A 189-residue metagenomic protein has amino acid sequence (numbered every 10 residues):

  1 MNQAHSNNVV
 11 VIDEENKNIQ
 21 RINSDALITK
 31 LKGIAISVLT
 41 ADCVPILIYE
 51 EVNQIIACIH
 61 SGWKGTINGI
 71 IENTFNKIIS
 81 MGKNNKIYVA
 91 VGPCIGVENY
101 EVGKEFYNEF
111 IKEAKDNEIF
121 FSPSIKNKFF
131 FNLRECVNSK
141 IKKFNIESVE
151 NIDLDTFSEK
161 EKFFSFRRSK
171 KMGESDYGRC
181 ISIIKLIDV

Functional and structural regions predicted by a protein language model:
M1-V189: Active-site microenvironment for binding and transforming phosphate-containing groups
